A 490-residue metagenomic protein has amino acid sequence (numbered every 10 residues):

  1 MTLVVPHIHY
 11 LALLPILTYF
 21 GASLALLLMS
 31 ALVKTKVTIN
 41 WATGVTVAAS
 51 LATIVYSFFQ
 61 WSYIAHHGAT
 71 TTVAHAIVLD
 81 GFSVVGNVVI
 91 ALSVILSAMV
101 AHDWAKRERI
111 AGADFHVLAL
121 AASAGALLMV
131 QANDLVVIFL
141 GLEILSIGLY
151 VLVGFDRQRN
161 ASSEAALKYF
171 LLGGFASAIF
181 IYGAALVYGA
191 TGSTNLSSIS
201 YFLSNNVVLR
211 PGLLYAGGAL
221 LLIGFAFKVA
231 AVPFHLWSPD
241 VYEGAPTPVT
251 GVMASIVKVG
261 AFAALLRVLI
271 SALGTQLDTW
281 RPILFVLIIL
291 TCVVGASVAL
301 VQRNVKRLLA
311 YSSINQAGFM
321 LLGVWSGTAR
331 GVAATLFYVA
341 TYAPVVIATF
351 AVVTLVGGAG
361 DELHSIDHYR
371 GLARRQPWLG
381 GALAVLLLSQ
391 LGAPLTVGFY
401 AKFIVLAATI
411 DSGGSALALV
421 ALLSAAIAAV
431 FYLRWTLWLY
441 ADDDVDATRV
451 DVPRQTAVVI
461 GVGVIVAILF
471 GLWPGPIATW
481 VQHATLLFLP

Functional and structural regions predicted by a protein language model:
M1-P490: Alpha-helical transmembrane segments of multi-pass membrane proteins predominantly involved in bioenergetics
